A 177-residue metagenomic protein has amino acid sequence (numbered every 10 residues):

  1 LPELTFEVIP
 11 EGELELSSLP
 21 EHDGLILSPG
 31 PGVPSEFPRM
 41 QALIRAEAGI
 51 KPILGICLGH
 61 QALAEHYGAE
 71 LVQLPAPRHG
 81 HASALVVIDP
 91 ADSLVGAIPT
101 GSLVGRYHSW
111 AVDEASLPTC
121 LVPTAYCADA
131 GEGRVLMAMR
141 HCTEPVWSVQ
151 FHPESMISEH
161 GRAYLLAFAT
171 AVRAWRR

Functional and structural regions predicted by a protein language model:
L1-G49, L58, E159-R162, L166-R177: N-terminal beta1-alpha1 cap of cysteine-dependent amidohydrolase-like domains
F6-V8, L71, P123: Generic structural signal for residues in well-ordered beta-strands
P10-E11, Q73, R106: Short loop/edge segments at beta-strand edges and connector loops that shape dinucleotide/nucleotide cofactor-binding
L16-E21, L63-H66, E114-P118: Short loop/helix-cap segments at secondary-structure boundaries that form the rim of catalytic
H22-A97, L103: Cysteine-nucleophile active-site neighborhood
C57, H108, H152: Histidine-centered divalent metal-coordination motifs
D92-T143: Catalytic beta-strand/loop cores that center a nucleophilic Ser/Cys/Thr and support acyl-enzyme chemistry
G133-R176: A glycine-centered loop/beta-turn motif at secondary-structure junctions
